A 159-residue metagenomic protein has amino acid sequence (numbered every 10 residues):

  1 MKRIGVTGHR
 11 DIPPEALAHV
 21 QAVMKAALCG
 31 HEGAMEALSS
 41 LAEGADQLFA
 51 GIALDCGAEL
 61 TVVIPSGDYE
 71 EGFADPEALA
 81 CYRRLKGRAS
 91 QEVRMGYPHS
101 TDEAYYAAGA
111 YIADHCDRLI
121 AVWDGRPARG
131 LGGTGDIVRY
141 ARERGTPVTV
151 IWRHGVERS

Functional and structural regions predicted by a protein language model:
M1-R158: Acidic/glycine-enriched connector segments
